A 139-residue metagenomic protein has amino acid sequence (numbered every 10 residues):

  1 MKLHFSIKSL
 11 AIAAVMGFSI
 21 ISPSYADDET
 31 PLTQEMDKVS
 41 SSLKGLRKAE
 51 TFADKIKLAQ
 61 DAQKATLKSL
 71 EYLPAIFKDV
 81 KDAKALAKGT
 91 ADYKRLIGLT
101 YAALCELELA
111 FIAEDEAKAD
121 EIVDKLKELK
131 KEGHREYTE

Functional and structural regions predicted by a protein language model:
M1-A11: Bacterial N-terminal signal peptides that target proteins for export
S9-S19: Bacterial N-terminal signal peptides
I21-P23: N-terminal signal peptide c-region/cleavage motif recognized by signal peptidases
Y25-Q60: Immediate post-signal-peptide N-terminus of mature secreted/exported proteins
L43-A53, L73-V80, L107-E114, Y137: Secondary-structure edge/capping motif, primarily at the C-terminal ends of alpha-helices and the immediately following
I56-A62, A87, A91-K94, G98 (+1 more regions): Short, charged, amphipathic alpha-helical segments
S69-D92: Short, solvent-exposed, charged loop/turn and helix-capping segments that join or cap alpha-helices on peripheral
C105-E139: C-terminal amphipathic alpha-helix
